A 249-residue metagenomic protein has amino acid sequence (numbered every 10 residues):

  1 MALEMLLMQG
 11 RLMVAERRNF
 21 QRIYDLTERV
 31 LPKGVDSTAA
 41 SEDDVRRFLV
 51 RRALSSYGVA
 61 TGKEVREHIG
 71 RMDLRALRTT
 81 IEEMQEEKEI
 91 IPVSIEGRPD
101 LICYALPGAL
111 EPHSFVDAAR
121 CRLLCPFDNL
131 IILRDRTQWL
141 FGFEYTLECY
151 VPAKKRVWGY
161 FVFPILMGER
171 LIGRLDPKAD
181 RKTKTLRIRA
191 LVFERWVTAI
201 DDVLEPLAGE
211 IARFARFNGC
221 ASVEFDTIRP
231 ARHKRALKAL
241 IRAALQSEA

Functional and structural regions predicted by a protein language model:
M1-A249: Long, charged, low-complexity, helical-prone intrinsically disordered regions
